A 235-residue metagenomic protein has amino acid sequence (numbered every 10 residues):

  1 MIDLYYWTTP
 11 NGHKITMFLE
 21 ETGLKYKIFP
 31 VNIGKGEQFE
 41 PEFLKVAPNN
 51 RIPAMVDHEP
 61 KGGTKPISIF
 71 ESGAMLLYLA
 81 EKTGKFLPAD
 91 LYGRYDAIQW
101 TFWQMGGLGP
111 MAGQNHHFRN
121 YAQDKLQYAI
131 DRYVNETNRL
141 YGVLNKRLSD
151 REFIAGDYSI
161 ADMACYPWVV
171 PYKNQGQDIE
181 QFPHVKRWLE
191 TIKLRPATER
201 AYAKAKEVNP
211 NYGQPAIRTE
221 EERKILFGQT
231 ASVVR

Functional and structural regions predicted by a protein language model:
M1-D131, N135, N145, T219 (+1 more regions): GST-like domain detector, emphasizing the conserved glutathione-binding G-site in the N-terminal thioredoxin-like
L19, A197-T198: Short beta-strand edge/turn micro-motifs at domain boundaries
N32, I160, A205-V208: Short, solvent-exposed turn/loop segments enriched in Gly/Ser/Thr/Pro and often Arg
G36-E37, E190, N209-N211: Short secondary-structure boundary/hinge segments and terminal tails
L79, Y92, T101-A197, A203 (+1 more regions): GST-like fold's C-terminal all-alpha helical module
A205-R235: Acidic/histidine-enriched, glycine/proline-rich intrinsically disordered or flexible terminal extensions
